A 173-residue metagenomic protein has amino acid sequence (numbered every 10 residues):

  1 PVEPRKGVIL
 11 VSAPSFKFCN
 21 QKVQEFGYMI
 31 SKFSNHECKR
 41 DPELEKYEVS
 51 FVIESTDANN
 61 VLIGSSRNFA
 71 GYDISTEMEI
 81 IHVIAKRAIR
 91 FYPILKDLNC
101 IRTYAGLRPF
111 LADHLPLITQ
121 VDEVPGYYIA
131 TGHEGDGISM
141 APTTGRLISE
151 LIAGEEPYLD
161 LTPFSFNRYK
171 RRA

Functional and structural regions predicted by a protein language model:
P1-T103, L107-D122: Active-site substrate-recognition segment that forms the wall of the catalytic cavity or substrate channel
L117, V121-A173: C-terminal lid/capping helical subdomain adjacent to the catalytic/cofactor pocket in oxidative enzymes
